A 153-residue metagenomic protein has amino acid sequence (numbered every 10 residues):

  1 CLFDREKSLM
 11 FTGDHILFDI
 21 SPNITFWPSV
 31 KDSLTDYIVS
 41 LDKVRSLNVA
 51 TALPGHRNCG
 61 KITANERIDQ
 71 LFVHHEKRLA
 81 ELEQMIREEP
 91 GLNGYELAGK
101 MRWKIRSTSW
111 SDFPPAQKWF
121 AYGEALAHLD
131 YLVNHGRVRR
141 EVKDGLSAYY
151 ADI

Functional and structural regions predicted by a protein language model:
C1-A80: Metallo-beta-lactamase
Q84-I153: C-terminal regulatory/interaction regions
